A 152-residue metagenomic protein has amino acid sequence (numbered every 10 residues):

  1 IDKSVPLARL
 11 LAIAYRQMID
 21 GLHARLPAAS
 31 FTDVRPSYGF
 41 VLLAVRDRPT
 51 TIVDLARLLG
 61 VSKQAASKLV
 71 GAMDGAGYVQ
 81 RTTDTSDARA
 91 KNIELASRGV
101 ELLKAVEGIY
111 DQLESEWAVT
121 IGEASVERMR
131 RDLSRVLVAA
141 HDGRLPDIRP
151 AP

Functional and structural regions predicted by a protein language model:
I1-D2, A124-P152: C-terminal regulatory/oligomerization modules of transcriptional regulators
I1-D33: N-terminal leader segment of winged-helix/HTH proteins
L7, S37-Y38, R98, S125: N-terminal positioning helix adjacent to the helix-turn-helix/winged-helix DNA-binding module
A14, M18-R25, L59, L102-I121 (+1 more regions): Alpha-helical linker/hinge and terminal dimerization helices associated with HTH transcriptional regulators
D20-A65, L145-P150: N-terminal helix-turn-helix DNA-binding core of bacterial DNA-binding proteins
G71-L137: Charged, amphipathic alpha-helical coiled-coil/dimerization segments
